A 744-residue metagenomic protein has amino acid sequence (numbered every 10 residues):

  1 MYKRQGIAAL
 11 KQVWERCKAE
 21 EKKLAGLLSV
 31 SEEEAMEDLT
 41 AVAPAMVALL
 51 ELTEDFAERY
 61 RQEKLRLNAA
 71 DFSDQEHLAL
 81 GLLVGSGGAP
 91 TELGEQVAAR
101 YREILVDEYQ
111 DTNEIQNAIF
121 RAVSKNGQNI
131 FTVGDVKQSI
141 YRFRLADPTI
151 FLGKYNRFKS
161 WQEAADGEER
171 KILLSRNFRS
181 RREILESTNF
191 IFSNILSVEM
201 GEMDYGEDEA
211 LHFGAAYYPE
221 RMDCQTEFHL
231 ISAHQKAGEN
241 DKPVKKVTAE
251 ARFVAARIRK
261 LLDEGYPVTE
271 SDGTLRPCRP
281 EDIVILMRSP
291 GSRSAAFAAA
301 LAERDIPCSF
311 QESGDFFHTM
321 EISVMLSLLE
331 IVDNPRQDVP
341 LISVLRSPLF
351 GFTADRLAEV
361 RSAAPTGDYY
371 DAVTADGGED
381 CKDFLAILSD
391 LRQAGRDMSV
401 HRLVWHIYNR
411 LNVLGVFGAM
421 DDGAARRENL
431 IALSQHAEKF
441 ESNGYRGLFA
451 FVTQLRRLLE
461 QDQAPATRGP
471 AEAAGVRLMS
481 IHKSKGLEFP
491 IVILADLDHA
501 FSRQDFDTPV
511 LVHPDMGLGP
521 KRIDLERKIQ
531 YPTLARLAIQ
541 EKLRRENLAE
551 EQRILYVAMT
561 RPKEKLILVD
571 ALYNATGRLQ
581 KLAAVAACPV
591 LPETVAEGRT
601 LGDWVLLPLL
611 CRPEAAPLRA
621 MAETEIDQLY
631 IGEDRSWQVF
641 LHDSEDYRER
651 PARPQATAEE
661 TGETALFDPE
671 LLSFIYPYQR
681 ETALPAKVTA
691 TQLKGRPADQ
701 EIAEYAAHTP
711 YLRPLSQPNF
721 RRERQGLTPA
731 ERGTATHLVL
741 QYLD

Functional and structural regions predicted by a protein language model:
M1-Y2, Q138: Low-complexity/repetitive intrinsically disordered segments
K3-A70, G167-E169, R252, S271 (+8 more regions): Conserved ATP-driven helicase/translocase motor core recognized via long, highly charged RecA-like/P-loop NTPase domain
A25-S29, E92, Q96-R100, V106 (+9 more regions): Conserved motor-region signature of P-loop NTPase helicases/translocases
N68-L83: Conserved pre-motif I regulatory segment
L80-A98: Conserved helix/coil segment N-terminal to the catalytic DExD/H
I387-L391, R544-Y556: Phosphate-interacting basic helix/loop segments used at nucleotide- and nucleic-acid interfaces
Q504-R545: Conserved catalytic motifs of ABC-family nucleotide-binding domains
Q552-L566, L738-Q741: Metal-dependent nuclease catalytic cores in nucleic-acid-processing enzymes, especially RNase H-like/related
